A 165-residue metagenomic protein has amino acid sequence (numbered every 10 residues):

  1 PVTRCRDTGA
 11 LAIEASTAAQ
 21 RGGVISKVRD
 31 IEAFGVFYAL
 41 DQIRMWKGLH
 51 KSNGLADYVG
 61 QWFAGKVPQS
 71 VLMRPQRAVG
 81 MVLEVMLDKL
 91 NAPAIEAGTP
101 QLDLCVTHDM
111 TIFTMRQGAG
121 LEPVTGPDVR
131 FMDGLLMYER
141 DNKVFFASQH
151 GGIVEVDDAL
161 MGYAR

Functional and structural regions predicted by a protein language model:
P1-G60: Phosphate-coordination/substrate-recognition cap region in phosphate-metabolizing enzymes
T8-Q20, V82-A94, M115, A119 (+1 more regions): Hydrophobic, Leu/Ile/Phe/Ala-enriched alpha-helical segments that form helix-helix packing faces
A18, G22, A33-G48, E96-Q101 (+1 more regions): Acidic, low-complexity terminal tails and accessory targeting/binding regions of phosphate-metabolizing enzymes
G48-L55, S70-M81, V144, V154: General structural signal for secondary-structure boundaries
L55-A78, L160-R165: Extended, charge-rich low-complexity interaction segments
G65-L102: A mid-sequence, solvent-exposed acidic-amphipathic segment
